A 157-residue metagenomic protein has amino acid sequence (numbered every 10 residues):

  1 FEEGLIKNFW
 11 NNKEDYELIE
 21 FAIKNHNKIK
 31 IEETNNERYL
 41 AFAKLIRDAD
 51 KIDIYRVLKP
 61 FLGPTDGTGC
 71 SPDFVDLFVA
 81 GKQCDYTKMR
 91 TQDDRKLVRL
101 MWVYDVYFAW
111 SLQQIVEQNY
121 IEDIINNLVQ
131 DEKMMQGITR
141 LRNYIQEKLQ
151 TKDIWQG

Functional and structural regions predicted by a protein language model:
F1, E17-I29: His-Asp-centered metal-binding catalytic motifs of divalent-metal-dependent phosphohydrolases/nucleases
L5-I6, K28-G157: Divalent metal-dependent phosphate-bond-processing catalytic cores, especially two-metal-ion Mg2+/Mn2+ enzymes that act
F9: Ligand-binding beta-strand-loop-alpha-helix segment within the catalytic cores of soluble metabolic enzymes
N12-K13, D93: Alpha-helix N-cap/helix-initiation sites
K13-A22, R38-L45: Alpha-helical scaffolds flanking conserved acidic
